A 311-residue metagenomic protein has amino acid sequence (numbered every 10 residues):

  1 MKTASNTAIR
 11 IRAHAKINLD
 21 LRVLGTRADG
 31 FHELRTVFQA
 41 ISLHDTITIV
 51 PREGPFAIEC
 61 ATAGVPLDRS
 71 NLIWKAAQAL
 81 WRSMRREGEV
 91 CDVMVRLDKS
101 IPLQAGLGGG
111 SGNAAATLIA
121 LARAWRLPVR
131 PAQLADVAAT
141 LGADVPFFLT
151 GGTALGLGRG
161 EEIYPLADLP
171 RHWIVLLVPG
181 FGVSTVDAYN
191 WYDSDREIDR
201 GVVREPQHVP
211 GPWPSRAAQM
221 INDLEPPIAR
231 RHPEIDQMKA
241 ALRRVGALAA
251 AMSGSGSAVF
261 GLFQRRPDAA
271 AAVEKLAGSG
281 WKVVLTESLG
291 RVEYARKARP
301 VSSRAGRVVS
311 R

Functional and structural regions predicted by a protein language model:
M1-A105, R123, L127-A132, L169 (+1 more regions): ATP-binding N-lobe of GHMP and related small-molecule kinases
L19, I47-I49, I73, G110 (+5 more regions): Residue-level signal for inorganic ion chemistry
F38-I41, A138, L242, L276: Hydrophobic C-terminal alpha-helix "anchor/cap" residues
E53-A61, P66, T117, A139 (+1 more regions): Short, basic/glycine-rich phosphate-binding loops at helix/coil junctions that contact nucleotide phosphates
R96-W125, A143, L248-F263: Glycine/serine-rich anion-binding loops at beta->alpha junctions that coordinate negatively charged ligand groups
A114, L118-L155, R159: Contiguous, small/hydrophobic- and glycine-enriched helical/loop subdomains that border and often "cap" functional
F148-A249, Q264-R311: Conserved, helical-rich catalytic subdomain that frames metal- and/or nucleotide-binding sites in enzyme alpha/beta
